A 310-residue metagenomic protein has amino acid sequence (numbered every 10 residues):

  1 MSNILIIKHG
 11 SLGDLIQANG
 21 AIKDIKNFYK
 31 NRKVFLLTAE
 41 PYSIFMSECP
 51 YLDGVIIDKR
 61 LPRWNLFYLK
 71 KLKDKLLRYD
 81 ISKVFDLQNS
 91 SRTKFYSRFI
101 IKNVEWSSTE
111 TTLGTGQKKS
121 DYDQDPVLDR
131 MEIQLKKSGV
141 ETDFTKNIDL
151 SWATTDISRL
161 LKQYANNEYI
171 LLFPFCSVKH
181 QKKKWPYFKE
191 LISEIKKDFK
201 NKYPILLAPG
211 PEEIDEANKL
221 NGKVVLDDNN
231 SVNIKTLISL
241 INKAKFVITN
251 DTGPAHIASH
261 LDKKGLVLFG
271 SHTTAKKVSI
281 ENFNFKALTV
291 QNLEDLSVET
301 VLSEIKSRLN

Functional and structural regions predicted by a protein language model:
M1-L12, L172: Nucleotide-activated donor-dependent transferases that construct or modify glycoconjugates
I7-N19, F45, S177-P186: A short, glycine/small-residue-rich beta-strand->loop->alpha-helix junction that serves as a flexible
L12-N27, P41-I44, L191: Short amphipathic alpha-helix
K33-L66, K223-L226: Conserved nucleotide-sugar phosphate-binding/catalytic loop shared by glycosyltransferases and other
I56-D149, Y169-V178, H272-A275, E281 (+1 more regions): Conserved nucleotide-diphosphate donor binding/catalytic pocket of glycan-assembly enzymes
S108-T109, D121, D228, H256-N310: Nucleotide-sugar donor-binding patch of glycosyltransferase catalytic domains
D149-E216: Active-site donor-nucleotide binding/catalytic segment of nucleotide-sugar enzymes
Y187-L266: Donor-binding and catalytic core of enzymes assembling or modifying cell-surface/extracellular glycoconjugates
